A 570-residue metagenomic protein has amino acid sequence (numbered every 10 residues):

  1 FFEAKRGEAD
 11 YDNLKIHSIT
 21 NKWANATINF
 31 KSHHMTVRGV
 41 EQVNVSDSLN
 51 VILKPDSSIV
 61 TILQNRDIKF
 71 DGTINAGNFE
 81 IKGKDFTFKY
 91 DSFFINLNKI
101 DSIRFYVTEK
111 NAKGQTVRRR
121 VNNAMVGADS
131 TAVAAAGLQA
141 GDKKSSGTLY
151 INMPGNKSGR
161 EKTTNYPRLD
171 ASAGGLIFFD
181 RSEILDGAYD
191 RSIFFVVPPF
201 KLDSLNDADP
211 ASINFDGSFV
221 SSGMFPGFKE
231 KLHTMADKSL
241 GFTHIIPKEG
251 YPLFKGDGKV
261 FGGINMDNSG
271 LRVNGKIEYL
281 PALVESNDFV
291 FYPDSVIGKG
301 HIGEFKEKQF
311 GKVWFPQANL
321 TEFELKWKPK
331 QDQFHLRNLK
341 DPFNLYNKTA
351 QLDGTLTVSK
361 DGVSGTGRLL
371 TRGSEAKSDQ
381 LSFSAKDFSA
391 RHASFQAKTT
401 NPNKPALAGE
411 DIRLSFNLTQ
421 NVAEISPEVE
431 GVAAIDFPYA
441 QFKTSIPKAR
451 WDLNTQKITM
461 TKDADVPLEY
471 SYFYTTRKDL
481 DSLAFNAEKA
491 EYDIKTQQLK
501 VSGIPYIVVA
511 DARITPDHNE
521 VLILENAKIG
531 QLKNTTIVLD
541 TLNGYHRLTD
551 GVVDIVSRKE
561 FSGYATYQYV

Functional and structural regions predicted by a protein language model:
F1-V570: Structural signature for solvent-exposed beta-strand/loop edge elements and short helix-capping sites, enriched
